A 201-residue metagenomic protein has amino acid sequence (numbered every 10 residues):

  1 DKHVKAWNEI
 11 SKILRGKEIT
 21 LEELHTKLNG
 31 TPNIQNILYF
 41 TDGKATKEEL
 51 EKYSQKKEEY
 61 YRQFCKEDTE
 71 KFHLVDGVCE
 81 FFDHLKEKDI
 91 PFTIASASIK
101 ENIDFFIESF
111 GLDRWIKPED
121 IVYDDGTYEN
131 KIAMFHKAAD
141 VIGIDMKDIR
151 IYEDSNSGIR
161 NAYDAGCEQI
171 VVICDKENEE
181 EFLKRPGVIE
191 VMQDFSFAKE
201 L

Functional and structural regions predicted by a protein language model:
D1-C79, H84-K88: N-terminal helical cap/lid subdomain that shapes the substrate entry/recognition surface in HAD-like hydrolases
D83, K100, F105-L201: Asp-based, Mg2+/Mn2+-dependent phosphohydrolase catalytic module
S96-S98: Conserved phosphate-coupling serine/threonine residues in phosphotransfer and NTP-handling enzymes
